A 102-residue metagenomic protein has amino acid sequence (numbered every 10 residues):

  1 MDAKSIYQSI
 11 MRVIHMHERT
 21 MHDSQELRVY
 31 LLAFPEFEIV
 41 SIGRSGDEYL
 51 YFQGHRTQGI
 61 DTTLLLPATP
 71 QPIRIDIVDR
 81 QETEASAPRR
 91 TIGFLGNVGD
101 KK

Functional and structural regions predicted by a protein language model:
M1-L32: Negatively charged, low-complexity tracts enriched in Asp/Glu with abundant Ser/Thr
I10, V29, G43, I75 (+1 more regions): Generic preference for hydrophobic/aromatic residues in regular secondary structure cores
R19-T20, S41-R44, L65-L66: Short, exposed beta-strand/loop patches in secreted or surface proteins that constitute
E26-Q53: Amphipathic, interaction-prone secondary-structure segments
E48-A68: Intrinsically disordered, low-complexity regulatory segments enriched in Ser/Thr/Pro and charged residues
L64-K102: C-terminal low-complexity, charged extensions that often adopt amphipathic alpha-helices
